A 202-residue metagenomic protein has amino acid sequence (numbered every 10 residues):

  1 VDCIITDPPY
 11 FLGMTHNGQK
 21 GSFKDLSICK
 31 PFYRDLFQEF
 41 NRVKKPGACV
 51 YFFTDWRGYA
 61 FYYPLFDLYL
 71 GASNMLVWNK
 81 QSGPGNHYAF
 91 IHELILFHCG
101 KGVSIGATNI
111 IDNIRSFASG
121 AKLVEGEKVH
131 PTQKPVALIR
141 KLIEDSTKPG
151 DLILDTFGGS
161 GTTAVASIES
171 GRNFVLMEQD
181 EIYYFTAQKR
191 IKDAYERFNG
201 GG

Functional and structural regions predicted by a protein language model:
V1-F185: Core catalytic lobe of class I
Q188-G202: S-adenosyl-L-methionine
